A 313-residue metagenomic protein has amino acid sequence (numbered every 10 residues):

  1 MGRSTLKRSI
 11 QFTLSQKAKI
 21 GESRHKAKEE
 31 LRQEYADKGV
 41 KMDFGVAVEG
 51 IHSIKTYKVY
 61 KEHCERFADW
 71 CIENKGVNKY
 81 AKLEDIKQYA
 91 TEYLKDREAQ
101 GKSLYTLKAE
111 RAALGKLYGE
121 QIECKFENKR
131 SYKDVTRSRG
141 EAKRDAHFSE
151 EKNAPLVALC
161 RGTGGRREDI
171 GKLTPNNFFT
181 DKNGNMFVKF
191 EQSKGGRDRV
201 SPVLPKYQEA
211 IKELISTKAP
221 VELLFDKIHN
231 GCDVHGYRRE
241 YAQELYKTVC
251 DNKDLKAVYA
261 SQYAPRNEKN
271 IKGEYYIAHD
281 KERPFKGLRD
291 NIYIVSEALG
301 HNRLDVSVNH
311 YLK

Functional and structural regions predicted by a protein language model:
M1-E62, Y93-L104: Short, aromatic/basic-rich helix-turn unit that serves as a nucleic-acid recognition element
E49, D145, E168, K182-E209: Basic, Lys/Arg-rich DNA-contacting stretches centered on the C-terminal catalytic core of tyrosine recombinase systems
E49-Q121: Non-catalytic DNA-binding core/recognition domains of DNA-processing enzymes
Q88-K95, A99, G115-S149, Q192-K194: Flexible interdomain linker/hinge and immediately adjacent N-terminus of the catalytic tyrosine-recombinase domain
R139-R167, A278-H279, K286-I292: Basic, Lys/Arg- and aromatic-enriched nucleic-acid-binding interface segment
C160-G184: Short, charged phosphate-coordinating catalytic segments
M186-E191, N270-K313: Short functional hotspots where side chains directly engage DNA or cofactors
S193-I215, V221-Y241: C-terminal catalytic core of Y-nucleophile DNA break-rejoin enzymes
